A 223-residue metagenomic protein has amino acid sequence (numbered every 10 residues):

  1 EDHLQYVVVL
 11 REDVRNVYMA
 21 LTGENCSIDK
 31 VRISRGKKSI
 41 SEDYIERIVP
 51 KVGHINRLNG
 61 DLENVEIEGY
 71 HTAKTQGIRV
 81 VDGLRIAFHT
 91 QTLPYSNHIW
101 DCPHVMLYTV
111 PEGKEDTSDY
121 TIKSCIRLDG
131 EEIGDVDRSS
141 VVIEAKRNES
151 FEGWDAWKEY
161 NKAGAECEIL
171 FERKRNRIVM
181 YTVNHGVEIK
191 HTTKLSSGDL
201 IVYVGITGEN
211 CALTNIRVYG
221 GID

Functional and structural regions predicted by a protein language model:
E1-Y6, G164-T182: Short tryptophan-centered beta-strand motifs in secreted/extracellular beta-sheet-rich domains of glycan-recognition
D2, E68-A73, G153, E188-K190 (+1 more regions): Long, solvent-exposed non-transmembrane regions
D2-Y6, D116, H185-T192: Surface-exposed loop/edge segments in extracytoplasmic proteins
L4, I143-L170, K190-T193: Short, aromatic/His-centered strand-loop micro-motif at the edge of beta-sheets
V9-T72, V80-V81, T92-H98, S196-D223: Ligand-recognition surfaces built from glycine- and aromatic
L10-E12, R79-V81, Y160-G164, R173: Surface-exposed coil/turn segments at beta-strand junctions on protein surfaces, enriched
A20, G83-Q91, E168-K174: Residues within well-ordered beta-strands of beta-sheet-rich folds
L62-A145: Secretory/extracellular carbohydrate-interaction modules and structurally similar beta-sandwich "look-alikes"
